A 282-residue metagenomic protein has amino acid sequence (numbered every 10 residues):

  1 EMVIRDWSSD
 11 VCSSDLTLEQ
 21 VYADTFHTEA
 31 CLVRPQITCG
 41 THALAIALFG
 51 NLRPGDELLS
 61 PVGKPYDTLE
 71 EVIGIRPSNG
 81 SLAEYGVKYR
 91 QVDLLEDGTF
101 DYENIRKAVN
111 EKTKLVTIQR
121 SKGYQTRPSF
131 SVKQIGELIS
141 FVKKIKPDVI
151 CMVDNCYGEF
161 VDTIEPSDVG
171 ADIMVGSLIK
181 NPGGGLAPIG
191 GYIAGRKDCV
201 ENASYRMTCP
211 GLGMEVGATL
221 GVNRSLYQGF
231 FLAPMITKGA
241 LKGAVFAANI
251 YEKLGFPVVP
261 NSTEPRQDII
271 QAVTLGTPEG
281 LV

Functional and structural regions predicted by a protein language model:
E1, L18-Q20, I75-S81: Intrinsically disordered, low-complexity boundary segments flanking structured domains
E1-W7, V11: Single conserved hydrophobic/aromatic residue that forms the stacking wall/gate of nucleotide- or nucleobase-binding
V3, A30-V33, I270-A272: Ordered hydrophobic segments in well-structured contexts
R5, S14, K242: N-terminal glycine-rich, Lys/His-bearing helix-loop that initiates the first secondary-structure elements of many
D10, A30-C31, T38-G243, A248-Y251 (+1 more regions): Conserved PLP-enzyme active-site core in the AAT-like
S14-C31, A43: Long amphipathic N-terminal alpha/beta scaffold segment
E252-V282: Conserved C-terminal alpha-helix-loop-beta "cap" of PLP-dependent enzymes that closes/shapes the active-site mouth
